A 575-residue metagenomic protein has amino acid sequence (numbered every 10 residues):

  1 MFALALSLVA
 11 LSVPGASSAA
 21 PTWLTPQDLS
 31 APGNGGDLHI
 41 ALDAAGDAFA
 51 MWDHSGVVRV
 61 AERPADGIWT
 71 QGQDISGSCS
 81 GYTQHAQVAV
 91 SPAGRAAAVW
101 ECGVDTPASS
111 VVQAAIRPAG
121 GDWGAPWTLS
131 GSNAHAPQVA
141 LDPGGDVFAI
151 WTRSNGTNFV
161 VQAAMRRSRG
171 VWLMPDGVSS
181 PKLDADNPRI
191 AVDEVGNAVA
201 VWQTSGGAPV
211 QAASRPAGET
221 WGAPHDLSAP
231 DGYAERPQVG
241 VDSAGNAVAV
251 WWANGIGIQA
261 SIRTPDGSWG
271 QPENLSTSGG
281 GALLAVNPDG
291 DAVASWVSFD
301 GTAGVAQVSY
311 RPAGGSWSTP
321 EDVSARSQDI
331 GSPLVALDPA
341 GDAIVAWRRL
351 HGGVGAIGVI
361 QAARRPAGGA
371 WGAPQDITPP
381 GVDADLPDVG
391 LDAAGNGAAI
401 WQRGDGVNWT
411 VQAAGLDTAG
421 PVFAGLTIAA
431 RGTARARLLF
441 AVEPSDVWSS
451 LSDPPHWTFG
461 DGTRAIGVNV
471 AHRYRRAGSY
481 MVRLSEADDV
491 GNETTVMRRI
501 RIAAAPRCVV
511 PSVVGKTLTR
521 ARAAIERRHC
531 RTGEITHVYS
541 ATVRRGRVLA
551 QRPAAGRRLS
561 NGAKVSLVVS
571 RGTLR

Functional and structural regions predicted by a protein language model:
M1-A19: Secretory targeting and sorting signals
A19-G420: Extracellular, repeat-based ectodomains that mediate carbohydrate processing or recognition
S55, G207, G255, D446-S452 (+1 more regions): Short proline/glycine-enriched turn/loop motifs at strand-loop junctions of beta-rich domains
N155-G156, V161, A306, V411 (+5 more regions): Hydrophobic residues positioned within well-ordered beta-strands of beta-sheet architectures
I400, R483-A487, V568: Extracellular recognition modules
D417-A505: Extracellular/lumenal mature domains of secreted and surface-exposed proteins
R499-R575: Ligand-recognition elements built from short beta-strands and adjacent flexible loops
